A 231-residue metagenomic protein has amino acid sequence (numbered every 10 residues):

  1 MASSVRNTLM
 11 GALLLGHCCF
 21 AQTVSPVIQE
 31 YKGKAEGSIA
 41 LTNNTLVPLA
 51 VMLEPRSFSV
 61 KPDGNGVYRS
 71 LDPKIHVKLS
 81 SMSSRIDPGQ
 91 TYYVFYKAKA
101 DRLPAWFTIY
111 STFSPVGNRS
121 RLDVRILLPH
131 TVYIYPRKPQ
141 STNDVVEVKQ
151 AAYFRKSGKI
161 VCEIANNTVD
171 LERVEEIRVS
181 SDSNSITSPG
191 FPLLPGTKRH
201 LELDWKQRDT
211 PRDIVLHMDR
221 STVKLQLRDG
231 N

Functional and structural regions predicted by a protein language model:
M1-L9: Bacterial N-terminal signal peptides that target proteins for export
A12-A21: Hydrophobic h-region of N-terminal signal peptides that target proteins for export in Gram-negative bacteria
A21-L46, S83, S141-S157, G190: Beta-sheet-dominated interaction scaffolds and their linkers
L41-T45, C162-T168: Asparagine-centered strand-capping/turn motif at beta-strand->loop junctions
N43-A50, R56-K61, R102-P104: Primarily extracytoplasmic ectodomains and periplasmic/lumenal surface modules that are beta-strand-rich
V47-P55, G64-N65, L171-I177: Short, hydrophobic/aromatic beta-strand segments
R69-D101, N184-D209: Intrinsically disordered, low-complexity Pro/Gly/Ser/Thr-rich segments with frequent PxxP/GP/PP motifs and embedded
K99-D144, D209-N231: Terminal connector regions
